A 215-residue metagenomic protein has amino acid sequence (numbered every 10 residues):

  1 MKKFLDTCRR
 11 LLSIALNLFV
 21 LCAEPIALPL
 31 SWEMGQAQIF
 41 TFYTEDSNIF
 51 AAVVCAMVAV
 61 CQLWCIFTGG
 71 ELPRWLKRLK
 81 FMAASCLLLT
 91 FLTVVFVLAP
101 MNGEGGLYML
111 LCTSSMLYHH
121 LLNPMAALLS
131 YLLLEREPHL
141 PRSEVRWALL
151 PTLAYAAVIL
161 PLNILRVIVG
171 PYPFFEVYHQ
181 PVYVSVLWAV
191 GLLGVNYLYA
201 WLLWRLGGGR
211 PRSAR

Functional and structural regions predicted by a protein language model:
M1-F19: N-terminal membrane topogenic signal
L21-P29, L87-F96, P151-L162: Aromatic-anchored segments of alpha-helical transmembrane domains
L28-Q36, F96-L107, I164-L165: Juxtamembrane "helix-exit" motif on the non-cytosolic side of transmembrane helices
A37-E45, R74-L76, E104-Y118, R142-V145 (+1 more regions): Non-cytosolic membrane-interface motifs at loop->transmembrane helix junctions
I66-L79, E135-E144: Membrane-interface helix-boundary motifs at transmembrane edges
S114-M125, L187-V190: Membrane-interface loop-to-helix entry segments
P124-L140: Alpha-helical transmembrane segments in multipass membrane proteins, preferentially the mid-helix core
I164-L202: Membrane-interface transmembrane-helix boundary segments in multi-pass integral membrane proteins
